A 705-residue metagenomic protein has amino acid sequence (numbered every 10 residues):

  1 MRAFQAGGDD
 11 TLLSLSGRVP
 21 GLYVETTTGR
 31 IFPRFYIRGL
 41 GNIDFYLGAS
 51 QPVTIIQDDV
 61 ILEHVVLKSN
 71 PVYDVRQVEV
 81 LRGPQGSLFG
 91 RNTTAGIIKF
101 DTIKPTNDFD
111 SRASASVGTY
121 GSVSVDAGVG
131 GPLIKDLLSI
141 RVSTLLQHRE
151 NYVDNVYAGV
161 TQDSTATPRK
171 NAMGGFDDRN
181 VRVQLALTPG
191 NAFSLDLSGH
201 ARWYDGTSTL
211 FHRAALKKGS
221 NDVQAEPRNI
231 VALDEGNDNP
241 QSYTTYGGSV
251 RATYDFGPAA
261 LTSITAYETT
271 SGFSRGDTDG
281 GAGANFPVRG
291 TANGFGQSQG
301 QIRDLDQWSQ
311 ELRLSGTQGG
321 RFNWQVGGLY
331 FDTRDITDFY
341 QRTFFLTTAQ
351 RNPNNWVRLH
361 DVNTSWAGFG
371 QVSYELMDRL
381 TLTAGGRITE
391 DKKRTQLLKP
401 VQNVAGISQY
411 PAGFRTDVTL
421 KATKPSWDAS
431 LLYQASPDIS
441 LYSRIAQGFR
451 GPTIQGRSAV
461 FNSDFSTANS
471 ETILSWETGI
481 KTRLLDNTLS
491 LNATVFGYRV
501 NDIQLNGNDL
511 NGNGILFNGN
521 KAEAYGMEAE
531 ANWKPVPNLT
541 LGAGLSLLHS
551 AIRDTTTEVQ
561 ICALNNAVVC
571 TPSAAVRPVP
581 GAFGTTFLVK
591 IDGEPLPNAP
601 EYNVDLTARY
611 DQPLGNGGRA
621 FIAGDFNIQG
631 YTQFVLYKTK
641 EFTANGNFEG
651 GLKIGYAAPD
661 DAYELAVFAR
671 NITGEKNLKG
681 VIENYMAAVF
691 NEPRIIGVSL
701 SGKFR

Functional and structural regions predicted by a protein language model:
A3, D625-L636, E641, N645 (+1 more regions): C-terminal beta-signal and adjacent terminal beta-strands/loops of Gram-negative outer-membrane beta-barrel proteins
R34-Y36, V53-I56, N92-S114, V123 (+1 more regions): N-terminal periplasmic accessory domains that precede and gate Gram-negative outer-membrane beta-barrel machines
F45-Y46, P52-V53, D58-P84: Short acidic/polar hinge/loop motifs at secondary-structure boundaries that mediate gating or recognition
D110, V117-D154, A158-T209, Y246 (+4 more regions): Transmembrane beta-barrel wall of Gram-negative outer-membrane proteins
K170-W324, F331-T333, S490-L491: Outer-membrane beta-barrel domain signature, strongest for Gram-negative TonB-dependent receptors and also present
A186-G190, L314-T317, N323, L329-F331 (+2 more regions): Structural signature of Gram-negative outer-membrane beta-barrels, strongest in the C-terminal barrel of TonB-dependent
S249-F256, A260-T278, Q434-R450, N469-S546 (+1 more regions): Membrane-embedded beta-barrel scaffold of Gram-negative outer-membrane proteins
Q325, G497-R499, F517-V635, S701-K703: Gram-negative outer-membrane beta-barrel transporters
